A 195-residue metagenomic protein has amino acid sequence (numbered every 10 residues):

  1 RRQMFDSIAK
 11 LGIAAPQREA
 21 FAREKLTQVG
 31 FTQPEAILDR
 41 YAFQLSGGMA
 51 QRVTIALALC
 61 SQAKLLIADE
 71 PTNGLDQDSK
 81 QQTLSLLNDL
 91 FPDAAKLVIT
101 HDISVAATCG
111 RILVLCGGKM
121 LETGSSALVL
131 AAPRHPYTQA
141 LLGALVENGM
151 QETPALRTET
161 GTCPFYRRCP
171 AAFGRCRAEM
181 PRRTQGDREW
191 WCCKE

Functional and structural regions predicted by a protein language model:
R1-A132, C193-E195: ABC transporter nucleotide-binding domains
G124-E195: Charged, flexible cofactor/metal-binding loops and thiol motifs
